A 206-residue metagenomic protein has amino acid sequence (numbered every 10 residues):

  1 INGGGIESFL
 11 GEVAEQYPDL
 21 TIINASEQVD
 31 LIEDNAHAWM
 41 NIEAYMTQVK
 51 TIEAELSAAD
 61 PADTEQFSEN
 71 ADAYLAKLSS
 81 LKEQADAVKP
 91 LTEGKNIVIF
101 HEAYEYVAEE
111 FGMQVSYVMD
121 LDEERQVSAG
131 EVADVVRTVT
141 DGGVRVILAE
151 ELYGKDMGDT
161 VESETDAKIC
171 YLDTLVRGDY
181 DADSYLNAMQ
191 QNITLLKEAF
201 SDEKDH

Functional and structural regions predicted by a protein language model:
I1-H206: Extracytoplasmic metal-acquisition and chelation regions
